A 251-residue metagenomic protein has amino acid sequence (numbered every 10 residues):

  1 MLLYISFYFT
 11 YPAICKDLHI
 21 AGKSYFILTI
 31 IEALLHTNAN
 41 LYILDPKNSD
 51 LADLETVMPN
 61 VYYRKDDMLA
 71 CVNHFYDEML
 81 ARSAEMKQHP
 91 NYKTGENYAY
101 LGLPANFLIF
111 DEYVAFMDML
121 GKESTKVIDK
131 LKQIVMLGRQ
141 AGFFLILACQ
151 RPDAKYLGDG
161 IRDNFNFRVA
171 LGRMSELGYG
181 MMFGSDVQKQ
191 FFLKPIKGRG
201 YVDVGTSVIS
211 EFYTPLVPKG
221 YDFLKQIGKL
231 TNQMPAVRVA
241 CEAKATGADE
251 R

Functional and structural regions predicted by a protein language model:
M1-Q88, N106-F107, V114-M174, F183 (+5 more regions): P-loop NTPase catalytic phosphate-binding loop
H89-F107: Mid-core helix/loop region of P-loop NTP-binding domains shared across ATPases and GTPases
L177-Y179: Short acidic, Gly/Pro-enriched loop/turn segments at secondary-structure junctions
V187-G205: Conserved C-terminal "switch" segment of AAA+ ATPases
R199-Y221: Structured C-terminal subdomain patch of bacterial secreted/periplasmic proteins
T231-A240: Short, solvent-exposed cationic patches
A243-K244: Phosphate-handling catalytic cores of nucleic-acid transaction enzymes
